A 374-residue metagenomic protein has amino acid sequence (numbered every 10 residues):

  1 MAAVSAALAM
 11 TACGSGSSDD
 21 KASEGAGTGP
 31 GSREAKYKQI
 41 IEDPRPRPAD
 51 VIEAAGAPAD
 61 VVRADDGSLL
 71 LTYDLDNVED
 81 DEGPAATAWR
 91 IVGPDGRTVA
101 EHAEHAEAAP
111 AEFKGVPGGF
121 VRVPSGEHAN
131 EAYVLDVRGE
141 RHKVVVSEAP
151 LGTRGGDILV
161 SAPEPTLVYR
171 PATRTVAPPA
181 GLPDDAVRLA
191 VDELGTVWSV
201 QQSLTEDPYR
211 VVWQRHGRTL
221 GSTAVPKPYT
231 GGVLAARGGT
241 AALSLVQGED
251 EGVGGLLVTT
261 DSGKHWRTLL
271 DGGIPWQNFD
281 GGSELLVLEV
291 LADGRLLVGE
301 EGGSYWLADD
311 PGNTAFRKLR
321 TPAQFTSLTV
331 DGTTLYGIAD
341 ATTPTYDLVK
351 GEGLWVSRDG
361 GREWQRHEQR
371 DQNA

Functional and structural regions predicted by a protein language model:
A9-A12: C-terminal motif of bacterial Sec signal peptides marking the signal peptidase cleavage site
G14-S17: Bacterial signal peptide processing site
K21-T98, E352, D371-A374: Extracytoplasmic low-complexity, Pro/Thr/Ser/Ala/Gly-rich segments that lie immediately after a secretion/anchoring
V51-A64, A103-P117, V144-D157, P183-L194 (+4 more regions): Repeated scaffold domains used in trafficking and secretory/extracellular systems, primarily beta-propellers
D60-V62, D66-D81, E112-G126, G155-A162 (+7 more regions): Short beta-strand elements that form the blades of beta-propeller/WD-repeat-like and other beta-sheet-rich scaffold
V92, V134-L135, Y169-P171, W213-H216 (+3 more regions): Conserved Ser/Thr-centered positions that define the repeating blades of beta-propeller domains
V99-E104, H142-E148, V176-G181, G221-P226 (+3 more regions): Beta-propeller fold detector
D331-A374: Blade-level signature of beta-propeller repeat domains, shared across WD40, Kelch, NHL, RCC1 and BNR/Asp-box propellers
